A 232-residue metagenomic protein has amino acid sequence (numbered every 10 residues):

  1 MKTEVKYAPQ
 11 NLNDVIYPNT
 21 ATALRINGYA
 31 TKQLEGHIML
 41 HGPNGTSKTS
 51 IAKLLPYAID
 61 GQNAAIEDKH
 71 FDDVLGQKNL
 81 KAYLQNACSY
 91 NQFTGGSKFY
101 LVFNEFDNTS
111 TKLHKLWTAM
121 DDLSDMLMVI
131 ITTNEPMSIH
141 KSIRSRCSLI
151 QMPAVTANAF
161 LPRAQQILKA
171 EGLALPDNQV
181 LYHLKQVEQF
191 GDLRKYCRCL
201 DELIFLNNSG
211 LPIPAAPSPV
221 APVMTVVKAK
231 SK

Functional and structural regions predicted by a protein language model:
M1-P43, Q85-F93: Pre-Walker A (pre-P-loop) alpha-helix and adjacent loop at the N terminus of AAA/AAA+ ATPase modules, a conserved
T20-A23, A64-F99: Short glycine-rich substrate-engagement loop in P-loop NTPases that contacts/grips substrate
G28-D68: Walker A/P-loop
F71-D72, S148-L161: Conserved AAA+ ATPase "SRH/arginine-finger" region at the nucleotide-binding site
C88-Y90, F103-S145: Conserved catalytic/switch belt of AAA+ P-loop NTPases
A174-Q189: Short conserved motifs of the RecA-like P-loop NTPase core
Y182-Q186, R194-N208: C-terminal helical "lid" of AAA+/P-loop NTPase domains
F205-A229: Conserved C-terminal helix/linker of AAA+ ATPases
